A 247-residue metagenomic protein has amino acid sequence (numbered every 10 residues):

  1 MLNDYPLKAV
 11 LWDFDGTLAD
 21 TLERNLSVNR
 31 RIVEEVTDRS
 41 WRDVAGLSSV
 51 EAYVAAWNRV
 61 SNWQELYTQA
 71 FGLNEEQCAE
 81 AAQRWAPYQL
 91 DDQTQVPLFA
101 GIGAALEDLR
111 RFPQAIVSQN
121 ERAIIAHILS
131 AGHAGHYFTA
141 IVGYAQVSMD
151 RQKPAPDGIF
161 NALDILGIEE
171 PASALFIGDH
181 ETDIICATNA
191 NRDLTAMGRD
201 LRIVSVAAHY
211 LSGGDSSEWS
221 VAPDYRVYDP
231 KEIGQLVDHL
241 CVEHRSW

Functional and structural regions predicted by a protein language model:
M1-N3, I233-S246: Short amphipathic alpha-helix with an adjacent loop that forms part of the alpha/beta core around
N3-A100, R110: N-terminal helical cap/lid subdomain that shapes the substrate entry/recognition surface in HAD-like hydrolases
L18, Q114-V117, F176, R226: Conserved SAM-binding loop
T37-D43, D164-I168, A190-L201, L240-R245: Alpha-helix termini
Q95, A115, E121-L175, E181-T195: Substrate-recognition "cap/lid" segment bordering the active-site pocket of phosphatases
A134-A145, D215-H239: Structural recognition of alpha->loop->beta junctions
F176-Y228: Acidic, Mg2+-coordinating phosphoryl-transfer loop and its flanking beta/alpha structural elements, shared across
